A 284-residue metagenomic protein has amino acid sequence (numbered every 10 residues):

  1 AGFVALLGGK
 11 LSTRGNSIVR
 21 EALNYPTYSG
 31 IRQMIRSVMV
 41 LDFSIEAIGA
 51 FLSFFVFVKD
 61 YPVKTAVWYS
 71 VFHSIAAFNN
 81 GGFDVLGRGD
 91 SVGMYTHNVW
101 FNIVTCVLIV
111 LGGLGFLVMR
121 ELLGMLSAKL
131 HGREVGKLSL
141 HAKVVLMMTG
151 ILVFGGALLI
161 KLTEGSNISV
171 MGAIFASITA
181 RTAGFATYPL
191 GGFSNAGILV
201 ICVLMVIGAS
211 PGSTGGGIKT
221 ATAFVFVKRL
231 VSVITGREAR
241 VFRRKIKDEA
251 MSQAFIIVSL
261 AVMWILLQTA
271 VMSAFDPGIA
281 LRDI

Functional and structural regions predicted by a protein language model:
A1-I284: Membrane-proximal intracellular helices of multi-pass ion channels
